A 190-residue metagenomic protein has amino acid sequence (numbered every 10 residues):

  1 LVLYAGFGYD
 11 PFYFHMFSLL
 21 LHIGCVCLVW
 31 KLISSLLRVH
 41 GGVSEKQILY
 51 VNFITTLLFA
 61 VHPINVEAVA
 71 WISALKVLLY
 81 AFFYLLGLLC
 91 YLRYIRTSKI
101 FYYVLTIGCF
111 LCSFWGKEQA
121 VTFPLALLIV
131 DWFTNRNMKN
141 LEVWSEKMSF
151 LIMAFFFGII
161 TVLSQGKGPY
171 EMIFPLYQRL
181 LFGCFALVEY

Functional and structural regions predicted by a protein language model:
L1-Y190: Polytopic membrane enzymes that build or remodel cell-surface glycoconjugates and lipids
